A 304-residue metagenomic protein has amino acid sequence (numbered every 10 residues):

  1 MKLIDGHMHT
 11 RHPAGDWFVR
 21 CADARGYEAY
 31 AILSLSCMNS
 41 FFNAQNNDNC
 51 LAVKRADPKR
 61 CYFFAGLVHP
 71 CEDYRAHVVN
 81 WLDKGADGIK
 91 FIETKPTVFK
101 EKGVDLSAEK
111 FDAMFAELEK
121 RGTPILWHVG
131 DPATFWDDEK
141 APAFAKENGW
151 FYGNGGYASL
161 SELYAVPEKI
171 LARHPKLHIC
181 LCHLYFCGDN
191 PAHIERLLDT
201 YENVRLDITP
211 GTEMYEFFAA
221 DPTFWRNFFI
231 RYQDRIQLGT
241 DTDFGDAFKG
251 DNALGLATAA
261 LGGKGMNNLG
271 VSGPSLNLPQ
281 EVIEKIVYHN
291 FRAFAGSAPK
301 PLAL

Functional and structural regions predicted by a protein language model:
M1-A52, A56-K59, L82: An N-terminally biased module of ancient metal coordination in phosphate/nucleic-acid-related enzymes
L3-M8, A29-L33, C61-G66, I89-F91 (+4 more regions): Hydrophobic faces of well-ordered beta-strands that scaffold small-molecule active sites in alpha/beta enzyme cores
M8-T10, H69, D131, F186 (+1 more regions): Short, glycine/acidic-enriched loop or turn micro-motifs at the edges of active sites
H12, E162-A165, H178-L304: H/E-rich (His + Asp/Glu) clusters that bind or coordinate divalent metals
D16-F18, L51, Y74-N80, W136-P142 (+3 more regions): Distinct, well-ordered alpha-helical segments
G26-E28, G85-G88, K120-P124, R173-H178 (+2 more regions): Glycine-enriched alpha-helix->loop->beta-strand junction motifs that scaffold or abut catalytic
S36-C71, D83, V104-K110, M114-E117 (+2 more regions): Ligand-binding grooves and catalytic loops that recognize ribose/phosphate and carbohydrate rings, and esterified lipid
C37, A44-W150, G156, E202-R205 (+1 more regions): Active-site gating/metal-coordination segments in enzymes
